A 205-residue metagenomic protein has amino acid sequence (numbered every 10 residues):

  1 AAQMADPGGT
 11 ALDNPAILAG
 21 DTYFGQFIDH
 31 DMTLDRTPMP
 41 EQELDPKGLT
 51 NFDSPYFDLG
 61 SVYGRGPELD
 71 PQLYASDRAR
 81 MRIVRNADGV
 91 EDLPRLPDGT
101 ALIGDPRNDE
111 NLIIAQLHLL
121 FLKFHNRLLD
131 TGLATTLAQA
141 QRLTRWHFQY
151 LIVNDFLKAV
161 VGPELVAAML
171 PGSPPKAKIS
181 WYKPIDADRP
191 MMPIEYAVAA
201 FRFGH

Functional and structural regions predicted by a protein language model:
A1-A87: Carbohydrate-associated surface elements
T10-A11, R107-A115, G132-L133: Second-shell loop/turn segments in exported
A87-N111: Acidic/His metal-coordination segments adjacent to aromatic residues that form catalytic metal sites in metalloenzymes
L128-Q139: Inter-helical turn/loop segments and adjacent helix faces that build the functional surface of alpha-helical bundle
Q141-H205: Extended amphipathic alpha-helical segments with heptad-repeat/coiled-coil character used for oligomerization, fusion
